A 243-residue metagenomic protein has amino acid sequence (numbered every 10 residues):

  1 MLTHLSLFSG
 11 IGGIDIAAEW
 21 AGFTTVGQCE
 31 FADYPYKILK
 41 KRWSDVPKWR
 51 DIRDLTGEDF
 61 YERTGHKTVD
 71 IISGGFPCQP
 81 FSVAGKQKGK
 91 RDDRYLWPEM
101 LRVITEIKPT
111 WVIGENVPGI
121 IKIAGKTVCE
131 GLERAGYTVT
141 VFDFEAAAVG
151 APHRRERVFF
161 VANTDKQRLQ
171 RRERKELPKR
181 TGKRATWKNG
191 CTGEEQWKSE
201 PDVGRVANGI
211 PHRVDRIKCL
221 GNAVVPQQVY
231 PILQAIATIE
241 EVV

Functional and structural regions predicted by a protein language model:
M1-L2, K67: Short helix-loop-beta connector
L2-D54: SAM cofactor-binding core of SAM-dependent methyltransferases, primarily the Rossmann-like beta-alpha-beta module
I16, K37, K41, E99-R102 (+3 more regions): Residue-level signal for well-ordered alpha-helical scaffold segments within enzymatic catalytic domains
A18, H66-D70, A237: Generic alpha-helical hydrophobic packing signal
S44-D45, K90, T238: Residue-level marker of structural boundaries
L55-I71, F76-P226, I232: Class I S-adenosyl-L-methionine
L233-V243: Short, hydrophobic alpha-helical segments
